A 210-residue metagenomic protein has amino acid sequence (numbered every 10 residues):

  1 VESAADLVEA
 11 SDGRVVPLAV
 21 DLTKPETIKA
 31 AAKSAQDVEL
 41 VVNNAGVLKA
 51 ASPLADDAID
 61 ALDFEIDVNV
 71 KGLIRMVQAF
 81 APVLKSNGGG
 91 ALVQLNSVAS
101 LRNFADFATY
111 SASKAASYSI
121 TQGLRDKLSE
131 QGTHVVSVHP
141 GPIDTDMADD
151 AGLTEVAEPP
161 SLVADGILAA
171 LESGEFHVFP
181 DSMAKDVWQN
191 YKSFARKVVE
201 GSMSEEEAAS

Functional and structural regions predicted by a protein language model:
V1, A19-A30, I59: The beta1-alpha1 cofactor-binding region of Rossmann-like NAD(H)/NADP(H)-dependent oxidoreductases
K29, L48-D63, D106-T109: Conserved mid-core segment of classical short-chain dehydrogenase/reductases
V41-V42: Conserved hydrophobic beta-strands of the Rossmann-like cofactor-binding core in SDR/related NAD(P)H-dependent
S52, A79-G88, K127: A short helix-coil junction within the Rossmann-fold of NAD(P)-dependent oxidoreductases
V77, S113: Active-site helix of classical SDR
S97: Residue(s) in the substrate-gating loop at a strand-loop-helix junction that position the organic substrate next
S119, G123-S182: SDR active-site lid
